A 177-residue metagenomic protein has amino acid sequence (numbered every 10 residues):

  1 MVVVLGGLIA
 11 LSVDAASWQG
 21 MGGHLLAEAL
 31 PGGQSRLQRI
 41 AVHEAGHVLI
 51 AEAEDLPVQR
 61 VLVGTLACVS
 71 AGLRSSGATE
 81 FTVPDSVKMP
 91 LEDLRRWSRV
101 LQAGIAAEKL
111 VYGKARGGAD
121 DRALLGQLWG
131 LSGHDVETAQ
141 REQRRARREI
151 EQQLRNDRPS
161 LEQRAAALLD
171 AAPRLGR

Functional and structural regions predicted by a protein language model:
M1-G7: Hydrophobic alpha-helical transmembrane segments
A10-R177: Soluble catalytic regions of large protease machineries
